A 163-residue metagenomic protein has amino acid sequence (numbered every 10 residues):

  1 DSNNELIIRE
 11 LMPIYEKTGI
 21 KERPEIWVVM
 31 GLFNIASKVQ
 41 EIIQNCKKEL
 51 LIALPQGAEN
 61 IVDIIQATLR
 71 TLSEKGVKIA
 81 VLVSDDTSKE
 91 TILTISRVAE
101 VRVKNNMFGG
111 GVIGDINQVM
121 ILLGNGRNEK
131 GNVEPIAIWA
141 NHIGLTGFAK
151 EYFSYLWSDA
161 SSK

Functional and structural regions predicted by a protein language model:
D1-I8, M12-K17, L32, A58-K163: PLD/PLD-like phosphodiesterase catalytic module centered on the HKD motif
I20-G31, A53-Q56: Glycine-rich phosphate-binding "P-loop"
G31-K38: A short, well-structured juxtamembrane/interface segment
Q40-E49: Secondary-structure "cap/kink" motif recognition
K48-L54, I79-V81: A short, Trp-centered hydrophobic/proline-enriched beta-strand micro-motif
